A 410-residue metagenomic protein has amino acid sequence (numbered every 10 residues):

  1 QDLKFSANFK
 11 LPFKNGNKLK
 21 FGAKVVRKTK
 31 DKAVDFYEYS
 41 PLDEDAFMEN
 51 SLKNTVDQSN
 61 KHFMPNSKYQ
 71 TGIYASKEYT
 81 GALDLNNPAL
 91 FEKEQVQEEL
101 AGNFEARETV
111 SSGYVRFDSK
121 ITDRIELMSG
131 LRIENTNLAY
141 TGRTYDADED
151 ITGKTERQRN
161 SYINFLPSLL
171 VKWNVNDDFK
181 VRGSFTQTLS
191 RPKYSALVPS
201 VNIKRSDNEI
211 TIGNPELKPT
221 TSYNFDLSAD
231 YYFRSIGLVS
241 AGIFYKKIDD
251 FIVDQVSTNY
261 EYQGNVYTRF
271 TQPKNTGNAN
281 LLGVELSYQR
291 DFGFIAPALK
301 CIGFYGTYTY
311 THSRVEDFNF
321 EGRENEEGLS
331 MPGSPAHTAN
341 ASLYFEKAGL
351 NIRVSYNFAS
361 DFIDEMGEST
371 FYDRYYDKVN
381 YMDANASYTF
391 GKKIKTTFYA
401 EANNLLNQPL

Functional and structural regions predicted by a protein language model:
Q1, E44-G102, T258-E261, N265-Q272 (+1 more regions): Flexible glycine-rich, low-complexity coil/linker segments exposed to the extracellular/periplasmic environment
Q1, F5-K10, N17-K20, L169 (+2 more regions): Conserved C-terminal beta-signal and adjacent last beta-strands/turns of outer-membrane beta-barrel proteins
Q1-F13, K18-G22, E108-N174, L299 (+1 more regions): Surface-exposed extracellular loop regions of Gram-negative outer-membrane beta-barrel proteins
F5, Y245-I248, S257, N265-I363: Gram-negative outer-membrane beta-barrel transporters
F9-L11, V115, S119-I121, I125 (+7 more regions): Residue-level signature of outer-membrane beta-barrel architecture
K10-L19, V34, D123-R124, D178 (+4 more regions): Short loop/turn motifs that connect adjacent beta-strands in outer-membrane beta-barrel proteins
A23-D31, I133-A139, F185-R191, S200 (+6 more regions): Transmembrane beta-strands of outer-membrane beta-barrel pores
E98, G102-S111, N160, L189-I248 (+2 more regions): Outer-membrane beta-barrel signature, preferentially recognizing the C-terminal barrel domain of Gram-negative
